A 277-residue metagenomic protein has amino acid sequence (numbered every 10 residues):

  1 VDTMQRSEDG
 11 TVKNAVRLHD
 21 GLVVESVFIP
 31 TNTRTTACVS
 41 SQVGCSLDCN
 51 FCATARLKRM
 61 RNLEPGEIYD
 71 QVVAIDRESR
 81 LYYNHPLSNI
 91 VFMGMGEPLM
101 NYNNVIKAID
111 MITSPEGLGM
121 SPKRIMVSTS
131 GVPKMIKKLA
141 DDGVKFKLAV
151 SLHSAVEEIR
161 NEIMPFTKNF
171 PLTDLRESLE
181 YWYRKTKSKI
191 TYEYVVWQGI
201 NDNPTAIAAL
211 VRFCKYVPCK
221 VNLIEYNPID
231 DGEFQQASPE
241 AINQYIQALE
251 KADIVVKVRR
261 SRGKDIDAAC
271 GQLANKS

Functional and structural regions predicted by a protein language model:
V1-T3, V255-V258: A short linear hydrophobic-aromatic micro-motif
V1-T35: Flexible, acidic/Gly-rich N-terminal and inter-domain linker regions that tether and position cofactor-handling modules
S26, Y192, V256-V258: Generic structural signal for residues in well-ordered beta-strands
P30-D76: Canonical Radical SAM [4Fe-4S] cluster-binding loop centered on the CxxxCxxC motif and its immediate flanking residues
D76-N89, G94-A252: Conserved AdoMet/S-adenosylmethionine-binding subsite of the radical SAM
L223, V258-R260: A structural preference for short, hydrophobic beta-strand core positions in alpha/beta folds
P228-G232, S261-A268: Short proline/glycine- and acidic-rich turn/helix-capping motifs at secondary-structure junctions
K251, G263-S277: Radical SAM enzyme core and accessory elements
